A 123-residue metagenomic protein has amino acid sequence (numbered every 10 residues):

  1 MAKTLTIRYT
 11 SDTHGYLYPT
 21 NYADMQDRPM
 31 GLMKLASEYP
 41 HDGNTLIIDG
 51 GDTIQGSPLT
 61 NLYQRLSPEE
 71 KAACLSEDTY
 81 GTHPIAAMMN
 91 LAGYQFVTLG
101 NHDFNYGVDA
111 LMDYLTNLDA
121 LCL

Functional and structural regions predicted by a protein language model:
M1-L123: Acidic, metal/ion-coordinating pockets
